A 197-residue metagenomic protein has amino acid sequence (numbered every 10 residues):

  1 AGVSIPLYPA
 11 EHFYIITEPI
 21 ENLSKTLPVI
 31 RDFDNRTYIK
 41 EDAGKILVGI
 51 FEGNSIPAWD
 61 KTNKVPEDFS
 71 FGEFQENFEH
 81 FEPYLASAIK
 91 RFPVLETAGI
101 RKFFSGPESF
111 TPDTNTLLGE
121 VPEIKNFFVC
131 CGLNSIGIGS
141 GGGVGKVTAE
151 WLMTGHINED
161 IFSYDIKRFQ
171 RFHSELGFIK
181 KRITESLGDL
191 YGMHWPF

Functional and structural regions predicted by a protein language model:
A1-T26, E159: Central helical "cap/lid" subdomain
I5-L7, V29, Y38-I39, G119: Short secondary-structure boundary/capping segments
L7, E11, R31, H80: Short acidic-hydrophobic sequence patches enriched in Asp/Glu that either
L7, I39, V48, G99-I100 (+1 more regions): General beta-strand structural signal in soluble alpha/beta enzymes
I16-P57, E76-E79: Mid-domain catalytic core of redox enzymes that form a hydrophobic substrate pocket/lid adjacent to a catalytic redox
P28-V29, F51-E52, W59-K61, T114 (+1 more regions): Short acidic, glycine/serine/threonine-rich loops at helix termini
D34, A43, P57, E73-P196: C-terminal catalytic lobe of FAD-dependent flavoproteins
N63-E73: Short glycine/proline- and acidic residue-enriched helix-loop micro-motifs that form flexible lids or anion-recognition
